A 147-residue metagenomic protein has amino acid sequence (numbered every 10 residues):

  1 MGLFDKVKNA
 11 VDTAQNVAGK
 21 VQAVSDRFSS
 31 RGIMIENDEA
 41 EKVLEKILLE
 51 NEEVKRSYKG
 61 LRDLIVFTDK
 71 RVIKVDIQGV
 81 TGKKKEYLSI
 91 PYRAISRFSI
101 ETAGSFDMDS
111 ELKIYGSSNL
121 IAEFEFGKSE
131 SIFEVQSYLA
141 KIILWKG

Functional and structural regions predicted by a protein language model:
M1-F4, W145-G147: Short acidic DE-rich linear segments
G2-I65, S129: Anionic N-terminal interaction surfaces
E45-L64, T68-I121, S137, L144-K146: Phosphoinositide-binding peripheral membrane targeting modules
F124-G127: Short, exposed beta-strand-loop hairpins at the edges of beta-sheets in extracellular/periplasmic proteins
E130-F133, S137: Domain-level recognition of nuclease-like catalytic cores that cleave nucleotide substrates
